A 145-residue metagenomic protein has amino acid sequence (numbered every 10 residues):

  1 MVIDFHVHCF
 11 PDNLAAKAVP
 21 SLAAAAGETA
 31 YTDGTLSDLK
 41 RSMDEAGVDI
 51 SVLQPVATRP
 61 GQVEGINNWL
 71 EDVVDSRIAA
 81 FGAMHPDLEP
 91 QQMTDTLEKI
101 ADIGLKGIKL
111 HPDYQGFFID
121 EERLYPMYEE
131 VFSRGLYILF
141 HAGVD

Functional and structural regions predicted by a protein language model:
M1-V56, P60-G61: An N-terminally biased module of ancient metal coordination in phosphate/nucleic-acid-related enzymes
D49-I50, T58-D145: Active-site gating/metal-coordination segments in enzymes
